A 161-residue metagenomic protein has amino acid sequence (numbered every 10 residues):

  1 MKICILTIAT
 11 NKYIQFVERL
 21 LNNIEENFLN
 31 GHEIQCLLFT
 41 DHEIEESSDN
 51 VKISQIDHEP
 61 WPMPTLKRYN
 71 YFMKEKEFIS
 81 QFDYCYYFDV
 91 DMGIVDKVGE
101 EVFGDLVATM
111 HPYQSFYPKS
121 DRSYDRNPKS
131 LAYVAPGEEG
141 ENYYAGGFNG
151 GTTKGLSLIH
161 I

Functional and structural regions predicted by a protein language model:
M1-P64, E75-Q81: N-terminal anchoring/stem segment of glycosyltransferases
L6-A9, L38-D41, F88-V90, M110-H111 (+2 more regions): Short His-Asn-centered micro-motif
T65-E75, Y124-P136: Short acidic (Asp/Glu) patches
Y69-K119: GT-A fold catalytic core of metal-dependent nucleotide-sugar glycosyltransferases, centered on the diacidic
R122-R126, A145-G147: Conserved core of the sugar-phosphate nucleotidyltransferase
P136-G150: A recurrent flexible, glycine/aromatic-enriched loop bordering the glycosyltransferase active site that acts as
I159-I161: Conserved small/polar residues in nucleotide/adenosyl-binding loops
